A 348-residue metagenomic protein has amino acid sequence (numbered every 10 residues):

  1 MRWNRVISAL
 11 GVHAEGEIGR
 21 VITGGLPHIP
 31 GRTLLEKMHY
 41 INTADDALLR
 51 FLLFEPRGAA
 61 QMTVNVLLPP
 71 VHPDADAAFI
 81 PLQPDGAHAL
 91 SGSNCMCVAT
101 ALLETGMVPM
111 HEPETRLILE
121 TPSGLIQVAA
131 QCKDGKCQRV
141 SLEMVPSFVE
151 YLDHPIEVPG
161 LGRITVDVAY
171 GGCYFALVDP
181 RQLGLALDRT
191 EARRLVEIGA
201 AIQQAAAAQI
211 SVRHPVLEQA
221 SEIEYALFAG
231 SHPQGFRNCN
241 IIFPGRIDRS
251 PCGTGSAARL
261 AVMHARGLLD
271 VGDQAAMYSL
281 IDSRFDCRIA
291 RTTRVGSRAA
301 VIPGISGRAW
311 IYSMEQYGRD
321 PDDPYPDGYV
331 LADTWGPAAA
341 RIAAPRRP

Functional and structural regions predicted by a protein language model:
M1-D167, A176-P348: A glycine-rich beta-to-alpha transition motif near the start of alpha/beta enzyme domains, typified by
G172: Glycine-rich ThDP/TPP pyrophosphate-binding loop and its adjacent helix/strand module within ThDP-dependent enzymes
